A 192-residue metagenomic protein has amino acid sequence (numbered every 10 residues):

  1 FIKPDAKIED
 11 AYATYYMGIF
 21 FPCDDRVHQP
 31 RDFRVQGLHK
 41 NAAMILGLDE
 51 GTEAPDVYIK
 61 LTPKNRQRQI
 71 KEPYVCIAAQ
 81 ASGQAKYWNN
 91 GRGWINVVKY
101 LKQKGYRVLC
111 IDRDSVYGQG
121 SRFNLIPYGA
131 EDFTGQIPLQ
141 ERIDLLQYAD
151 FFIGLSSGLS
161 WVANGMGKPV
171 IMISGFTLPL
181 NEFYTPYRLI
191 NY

Functional and structural regions predicted by a protein language model:
F1-Y192: Catalytic machinery of carbohydrate-active enzymes, primarily nucleotide-sugar-dependent glycosyltransferases
